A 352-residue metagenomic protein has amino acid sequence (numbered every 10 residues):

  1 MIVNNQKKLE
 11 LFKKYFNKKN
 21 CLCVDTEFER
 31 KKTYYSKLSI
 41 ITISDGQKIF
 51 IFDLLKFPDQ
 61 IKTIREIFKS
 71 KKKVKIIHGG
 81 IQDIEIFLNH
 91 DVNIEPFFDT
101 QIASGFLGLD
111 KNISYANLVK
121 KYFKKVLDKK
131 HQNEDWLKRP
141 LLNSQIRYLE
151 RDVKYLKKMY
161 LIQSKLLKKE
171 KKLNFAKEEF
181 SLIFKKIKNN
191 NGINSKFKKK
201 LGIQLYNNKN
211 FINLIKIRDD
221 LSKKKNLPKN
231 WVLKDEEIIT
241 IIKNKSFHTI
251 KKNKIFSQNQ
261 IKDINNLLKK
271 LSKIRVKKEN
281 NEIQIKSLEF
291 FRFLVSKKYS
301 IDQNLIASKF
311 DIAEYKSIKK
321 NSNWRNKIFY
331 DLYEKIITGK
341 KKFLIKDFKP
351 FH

Functional and structural regions predicted by a protein language model:
I2-N4, K8-E10, F16-V24, E29-L166: Conserved DEDDh/DEDDy metal-dependent 3′-5′ exonuclease domain
L11, Q82, S114, N213 (+2 more regions): Short Gly/charged-rich anion-binding patches and loops
N143-S144, Q163-H352: Accessory DNA-binding and partner-docking regions appended to nucleic-acid-acting proteins, especially the terminal
